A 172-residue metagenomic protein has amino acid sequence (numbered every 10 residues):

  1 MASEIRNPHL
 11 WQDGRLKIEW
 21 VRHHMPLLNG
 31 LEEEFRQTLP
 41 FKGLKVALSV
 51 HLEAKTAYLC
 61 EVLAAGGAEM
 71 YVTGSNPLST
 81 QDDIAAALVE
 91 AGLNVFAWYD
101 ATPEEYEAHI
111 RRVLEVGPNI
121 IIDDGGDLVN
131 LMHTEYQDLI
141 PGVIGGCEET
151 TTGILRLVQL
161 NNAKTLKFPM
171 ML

Functional and structural regions predicted by a protein language model:
M1-F41, V72-T80, A85-L172: Glycine/serine-rich phosphate-binding loop and adjoining beta1-alpha1 elements at the start of nucleotide-handling
L39-L44, A64-M70: Short, surface-exposed connector motifs at secondary-structure boundaries
K45-A54: Short, glycine-rich nucleotide/cofactor-binding loops
E53-G67: Histidine-anchored nucleotide/phosphate-binding helix
